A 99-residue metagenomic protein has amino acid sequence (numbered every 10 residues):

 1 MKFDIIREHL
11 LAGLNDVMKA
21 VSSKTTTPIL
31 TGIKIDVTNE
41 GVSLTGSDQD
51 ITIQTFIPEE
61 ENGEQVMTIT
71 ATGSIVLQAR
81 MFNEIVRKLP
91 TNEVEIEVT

Functional and structural regions predicted by a protein language model:
M1-T27, T31-T99: DNA polymerase sliding clamps and clamp-related checkpoint/processivity subunits
